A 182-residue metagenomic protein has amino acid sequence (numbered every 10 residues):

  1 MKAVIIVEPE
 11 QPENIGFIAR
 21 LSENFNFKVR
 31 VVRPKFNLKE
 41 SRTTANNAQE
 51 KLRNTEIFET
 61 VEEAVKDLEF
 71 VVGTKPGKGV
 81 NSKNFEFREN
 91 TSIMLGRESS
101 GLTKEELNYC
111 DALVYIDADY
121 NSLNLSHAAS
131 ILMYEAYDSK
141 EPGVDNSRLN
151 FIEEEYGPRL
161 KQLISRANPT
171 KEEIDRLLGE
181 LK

Functional and structural regions predicted by a protein language model:
M1-K182: Post-transcriptional modification and biogenesis factors for structured RNAs of the translation apparatus
